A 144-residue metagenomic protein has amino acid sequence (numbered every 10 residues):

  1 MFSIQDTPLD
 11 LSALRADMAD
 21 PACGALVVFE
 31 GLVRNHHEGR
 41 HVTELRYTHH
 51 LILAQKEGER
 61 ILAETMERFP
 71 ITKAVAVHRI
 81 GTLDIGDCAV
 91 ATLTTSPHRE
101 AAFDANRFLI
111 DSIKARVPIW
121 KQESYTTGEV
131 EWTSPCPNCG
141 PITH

Functional and structural regions predicted by a protein language model:
M1-A89, T95-R107, D111-H144: N-terminal, polar/charged subdomain of small-to-medium soluble alpha/beta proteins
